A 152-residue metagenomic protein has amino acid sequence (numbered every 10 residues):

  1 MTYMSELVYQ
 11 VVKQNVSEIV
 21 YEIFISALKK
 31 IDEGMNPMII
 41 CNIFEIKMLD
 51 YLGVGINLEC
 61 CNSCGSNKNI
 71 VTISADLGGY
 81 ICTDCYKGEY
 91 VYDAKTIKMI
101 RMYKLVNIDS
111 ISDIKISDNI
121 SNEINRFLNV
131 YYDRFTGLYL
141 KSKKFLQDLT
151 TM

Functional and structural regions predicted by a protein language model:
M1-M152: Non-catalytic alpha-helical scaffolds and adjoining flexible linkers that form interface surfaces for assembly
